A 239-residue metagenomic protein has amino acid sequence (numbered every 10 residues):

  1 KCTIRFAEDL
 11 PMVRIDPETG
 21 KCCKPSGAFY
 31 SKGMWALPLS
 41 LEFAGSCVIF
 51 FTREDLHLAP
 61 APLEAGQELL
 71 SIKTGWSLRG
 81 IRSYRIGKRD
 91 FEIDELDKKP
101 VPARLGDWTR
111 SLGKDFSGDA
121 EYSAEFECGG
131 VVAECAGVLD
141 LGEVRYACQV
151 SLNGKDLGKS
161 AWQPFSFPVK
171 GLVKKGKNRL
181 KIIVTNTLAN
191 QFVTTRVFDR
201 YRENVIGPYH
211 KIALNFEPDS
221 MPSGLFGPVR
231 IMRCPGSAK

Functional and structural regions predicted by a protein language model:
K1-A7, A44, V48: Carbohydrate-binding surface patches
T3-R5, F126-N153, L180-V184: Aromatic-lined ligand-binding clefts that engage carbohydrates, nucleic acids, or primary amines
L10-A36, R145, S151-S166: Solvent-exposed beta-strand/loop surfaces of large extracellular or lumenal domains
G33-A59: C-terminal beta-strand-rich structural cap/linker in extracellular carbohydrate-active enzymes
P38-L41, V169-V173: Short, flexible loop/turn segments at beta-strand junctions in immunoglobulin-like and fibronectin type III
F43, A133, K174-K175: Surface-exposed loops/turns
H57-A120, V173-K239: An acidic-aromatic loop/edge-strand motif
F116-G129, F165-P168: Short beta-strands within extracellular/lumenal beta-sheet-rich domains
